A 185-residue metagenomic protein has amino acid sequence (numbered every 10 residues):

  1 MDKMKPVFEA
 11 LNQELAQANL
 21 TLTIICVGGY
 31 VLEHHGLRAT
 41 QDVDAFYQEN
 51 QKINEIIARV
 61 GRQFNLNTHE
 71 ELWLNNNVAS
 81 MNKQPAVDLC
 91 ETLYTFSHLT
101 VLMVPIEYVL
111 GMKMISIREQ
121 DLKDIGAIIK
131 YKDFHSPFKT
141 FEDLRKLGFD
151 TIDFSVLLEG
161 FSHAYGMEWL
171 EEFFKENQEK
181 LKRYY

Functional and structural regions predicted by a protein language model:
M1-Y185: Compositionally biased terminal segments of proteins
